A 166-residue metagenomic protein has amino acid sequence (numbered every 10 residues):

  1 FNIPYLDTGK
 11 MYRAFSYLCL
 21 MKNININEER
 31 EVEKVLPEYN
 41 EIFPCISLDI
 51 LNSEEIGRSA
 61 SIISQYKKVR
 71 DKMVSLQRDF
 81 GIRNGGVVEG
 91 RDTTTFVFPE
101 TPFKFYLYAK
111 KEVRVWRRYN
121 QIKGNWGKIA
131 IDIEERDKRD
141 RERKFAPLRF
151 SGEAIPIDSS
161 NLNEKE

Functional and structural regions predicted by a protein language model:
F1-I3: A conserved segment at the C-terminal end of the G1
M11-G86, V97, E112, W116 (+2 more regions): ATP-dependent small-molecule kinase phosphotransfer cores that center on conserved nucleotide phosphate-binding segments
Y66, K104-L107, K111-V115, Q121-I122 (+2 more regions): Glycine-rich phosphate-binding loops of nucleotide-dependent enzymes
V88-F96, A146-A154: Glycine/charge-rich, flexible interdomain linkers and switch-proximal surface loops that mediate coupling
R91, R118-Y119: Short, flexible helix/strand-to-coil boundary loops that buttress conserved ligand/catalytic motifs in alpha/beta
P102, L148-K165: Phosphate-binding beta-loop-alpha motif at adenosine-nucleotide cofactor sites
Q121, N125-I129: Metal-dependent nucleotidyltransferase catalytic core
